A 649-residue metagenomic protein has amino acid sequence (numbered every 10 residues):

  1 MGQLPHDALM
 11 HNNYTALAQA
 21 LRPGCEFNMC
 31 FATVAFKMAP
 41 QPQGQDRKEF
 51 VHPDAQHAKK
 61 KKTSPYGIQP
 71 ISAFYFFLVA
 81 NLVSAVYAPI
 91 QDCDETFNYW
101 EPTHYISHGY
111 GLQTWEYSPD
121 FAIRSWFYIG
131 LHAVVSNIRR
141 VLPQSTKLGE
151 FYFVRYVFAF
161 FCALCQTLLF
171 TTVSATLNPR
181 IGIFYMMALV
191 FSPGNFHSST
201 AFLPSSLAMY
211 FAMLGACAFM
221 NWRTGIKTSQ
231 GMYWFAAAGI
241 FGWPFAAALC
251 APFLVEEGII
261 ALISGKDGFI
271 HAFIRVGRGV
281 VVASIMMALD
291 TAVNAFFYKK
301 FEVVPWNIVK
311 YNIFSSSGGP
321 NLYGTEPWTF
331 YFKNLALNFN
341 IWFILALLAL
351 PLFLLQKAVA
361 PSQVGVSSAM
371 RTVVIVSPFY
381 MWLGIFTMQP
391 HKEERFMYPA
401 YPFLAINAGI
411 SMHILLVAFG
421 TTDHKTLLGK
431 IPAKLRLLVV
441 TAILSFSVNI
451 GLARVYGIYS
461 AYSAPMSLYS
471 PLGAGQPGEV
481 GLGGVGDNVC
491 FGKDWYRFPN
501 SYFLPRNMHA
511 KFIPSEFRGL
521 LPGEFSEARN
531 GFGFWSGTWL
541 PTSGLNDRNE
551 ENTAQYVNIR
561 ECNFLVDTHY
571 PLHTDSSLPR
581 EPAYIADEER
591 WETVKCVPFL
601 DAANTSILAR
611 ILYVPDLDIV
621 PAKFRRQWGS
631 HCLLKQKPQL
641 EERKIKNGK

Functional and structural regions predicted by a protein language model:
M1, L9, N13-L17, L21 (+2 more regions): Start-transfer (signal-anchor) and selected internal transmembrane alpha helices of multi-pass inner/ER membrane
L82-A85, Y185-S199, M213-F245, G384-T387: Membrane-interface alpha helices of multi-pass inner-membrane proteins
D92-D94, H197-L207: Short acidic/glycine- and proline-prone juxtamembrane loop motifs at membrane-interface regions of multi-pass membrane
W100-I106, S118-S145, Y156, F160 (+3 more regions): Short hydrophobic/aromatic helix or loop-helix immediately within or flanking a transmembrane segment in polytopic
R140, Y152-I181: Transmembrane-helix motifs of polytopic, lipid-linked glycan transferases
T167-T171, L207-T224, F403-N407: Specific aromatic-rich, kink-prone transmembrane helix
S205, W234-K392, R436-A442, R454-G457 (+4 more regions): Transmembrane-lumen/periplasm boundary regions of multi-pass, lipid-linked membrane glycan transferases
L416-H569, W591, A609, D616 (+2 more regions): Membrane-embedded, lumen/periplasm-facing catalytic core of multi-pass transferases that use lipid-linked donors
